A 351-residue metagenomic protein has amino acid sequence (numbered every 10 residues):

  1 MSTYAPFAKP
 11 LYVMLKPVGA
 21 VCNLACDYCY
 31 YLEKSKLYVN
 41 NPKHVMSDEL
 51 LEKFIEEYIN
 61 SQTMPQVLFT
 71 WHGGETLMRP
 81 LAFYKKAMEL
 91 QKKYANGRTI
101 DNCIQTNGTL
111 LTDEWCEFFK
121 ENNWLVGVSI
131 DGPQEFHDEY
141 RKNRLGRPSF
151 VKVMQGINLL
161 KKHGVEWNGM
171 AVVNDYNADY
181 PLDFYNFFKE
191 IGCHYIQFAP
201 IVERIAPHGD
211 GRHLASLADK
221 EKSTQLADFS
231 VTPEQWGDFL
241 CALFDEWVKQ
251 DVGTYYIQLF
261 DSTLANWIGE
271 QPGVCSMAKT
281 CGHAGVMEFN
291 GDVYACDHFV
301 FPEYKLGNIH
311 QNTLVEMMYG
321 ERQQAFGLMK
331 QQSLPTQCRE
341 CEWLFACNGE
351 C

Functional and structural regions predicted by a protein language model:
M1-A5, N186: Long, charge-rich, low-complexity alpha-helical segments
F7-E49: Canonical Radical SAM [4Fe-4S] cluster-binding loop centered on the CxxxCxxC motif and its immediate flanking residues
V13-K16, L68-G74, D101-T106, I257-L259: Extended hydrophobic secondary-structure segments that form protein cores and membrane-embedded regions
V21-L32, A295-H298, P335-C351: Local cysteine-cluster metal-coordination motifs and their immediate loop/turn environment, predominantly Fe-S cluster
I55-T70, R79-A218: Radical SAM/AdoMet-radical enzyme domain recognition
R141-V151, N158, K162-S276, T280 (+3 more regions): Radical SAM enzyme [4Fe-4S]-AdoMet core and its adjacent flexible, acidic and glycine-rich loops/tails across
P272, V300-W343: Membrane-interface junctions of multi-pass transporters
